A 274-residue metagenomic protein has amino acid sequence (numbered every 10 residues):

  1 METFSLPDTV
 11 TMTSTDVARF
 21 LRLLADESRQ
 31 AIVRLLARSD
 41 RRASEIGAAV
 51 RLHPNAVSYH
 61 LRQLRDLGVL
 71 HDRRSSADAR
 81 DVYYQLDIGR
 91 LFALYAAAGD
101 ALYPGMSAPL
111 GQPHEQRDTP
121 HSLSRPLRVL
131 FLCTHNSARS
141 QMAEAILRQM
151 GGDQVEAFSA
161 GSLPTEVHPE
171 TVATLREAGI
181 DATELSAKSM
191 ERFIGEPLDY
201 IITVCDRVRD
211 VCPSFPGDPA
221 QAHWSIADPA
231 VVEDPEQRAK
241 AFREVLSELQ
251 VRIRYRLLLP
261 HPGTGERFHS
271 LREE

Functional and structural regions predicted by a protein language model:
E2-D16, G89-F131: Amphipathic alpha-helical dimerization/coiled-coil segments that flank or bridge DNA-binding/regulatory modules
T15-A56, V82-R90: N-terminal helix-turn-helix DNA-binding core of bacterial DNA-binding proteins
A48, R65-D66: Alpha-helical residues within the helix-turn-helix
L61-R62: Short, hydrophobic-biased segments on the C-terminal half of alpha helices that form "recognition helices"
D66-A79: Beta-hairpin "wing" of winged helix-turn-helix
E115-E191: Conserved active-site segments centered on acidic
H135-S137, D206-R209: Short glycine-rich anion-binding loops that position phosphate/pyrophosphate groups of nucleotides and phosphorylated
C212-E274: Phosphate-binding/catalytic loops
